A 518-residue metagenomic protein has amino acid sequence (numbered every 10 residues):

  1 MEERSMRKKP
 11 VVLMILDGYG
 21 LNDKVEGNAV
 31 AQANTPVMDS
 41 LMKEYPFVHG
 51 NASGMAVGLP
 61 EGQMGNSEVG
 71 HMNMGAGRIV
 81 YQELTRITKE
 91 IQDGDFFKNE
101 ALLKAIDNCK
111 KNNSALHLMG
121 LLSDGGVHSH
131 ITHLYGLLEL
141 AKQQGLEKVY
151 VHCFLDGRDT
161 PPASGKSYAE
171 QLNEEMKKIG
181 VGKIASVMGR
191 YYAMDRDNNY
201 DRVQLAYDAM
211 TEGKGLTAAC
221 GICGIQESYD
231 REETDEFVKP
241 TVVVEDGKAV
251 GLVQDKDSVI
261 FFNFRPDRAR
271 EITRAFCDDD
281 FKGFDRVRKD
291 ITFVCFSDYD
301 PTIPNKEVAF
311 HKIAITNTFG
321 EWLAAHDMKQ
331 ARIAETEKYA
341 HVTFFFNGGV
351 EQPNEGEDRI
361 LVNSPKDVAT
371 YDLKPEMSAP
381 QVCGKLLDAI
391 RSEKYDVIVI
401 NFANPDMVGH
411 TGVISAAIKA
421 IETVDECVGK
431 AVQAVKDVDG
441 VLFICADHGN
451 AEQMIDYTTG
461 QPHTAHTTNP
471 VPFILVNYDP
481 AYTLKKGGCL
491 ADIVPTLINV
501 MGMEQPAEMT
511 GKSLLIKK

Functional and structural regions predicted by a protein language model:
M1-K518: Feature captures the catalytic ectodomains and active-site-proximal regions of enzymes that hydrolyze or transfer
